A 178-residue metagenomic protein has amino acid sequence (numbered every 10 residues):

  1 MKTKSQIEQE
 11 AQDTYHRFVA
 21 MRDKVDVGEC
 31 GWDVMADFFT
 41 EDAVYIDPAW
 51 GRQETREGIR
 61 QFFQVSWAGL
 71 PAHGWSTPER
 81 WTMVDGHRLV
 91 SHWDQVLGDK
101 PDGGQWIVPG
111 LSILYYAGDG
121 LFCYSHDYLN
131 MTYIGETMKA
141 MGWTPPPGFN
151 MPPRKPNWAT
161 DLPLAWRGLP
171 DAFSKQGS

Functional and structural regions predicted by a protein language model:
M1-E41, W166-S178: Short, low-complexity N-terminal intrinsically disordered segments enriched in polar/charged residues
M1-Q9, W50-R60, M141: Charged, low-complexity, helix/coiled-coil-prone segments
K2-Q6, W67-S178: A beta-strand edge to alpha-helix "cap/lid" segment located at domain peripheries
E10-T14, G58, W106: Soluble or luminal CAZymes and related metallo-dependent hydrolases
Y15-R22, F39, I59, F63 (+3 more regions): Hydrophobic alpha-helical core bundles mediating ligand binding, dimerization, or RNAP-core interactions
V25, A49, Y124: Short, flexible active-site loop motifs that bind/organize anionic cofactors or intermediates
G31-L89: A solvent-exposed, acidic/Ser-Thr-rich amphipathic alpha-helical stretch
